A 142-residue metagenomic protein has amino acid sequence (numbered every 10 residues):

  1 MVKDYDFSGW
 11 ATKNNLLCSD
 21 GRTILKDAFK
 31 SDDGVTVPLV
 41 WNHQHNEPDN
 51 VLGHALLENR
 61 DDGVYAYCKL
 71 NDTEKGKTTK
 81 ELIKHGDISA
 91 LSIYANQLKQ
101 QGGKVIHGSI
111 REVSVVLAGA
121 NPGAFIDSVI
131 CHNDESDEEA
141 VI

Functional and structural regions predicted by a protein language model:
V2-G34: N-terminal "first-domain core" detector
D4-G9, N15-L16, P38, H54-I142: Residue microenvironments linked to proteolytic maturation and disulfide-stabilized extracellular modules
C18, D49-V51: Amphipathic alpha-helical interaction segments
G21-R22, G34, N46, D62 (+1 more regions): Intrinsic-disorder/low-complexity loop/linker signature
I24-L25, N46, D72-E74: Short, surface-exposed beta-strand-loop junctions and turns on beta-sheet-rich folds
V35-E47, L91: Short conserved beta-strand and strand-loop elements enriched in small hydrophobics with frequent Asp/Gly
H45, L52-A55: Polyanion/phosphate-binding surface patch
